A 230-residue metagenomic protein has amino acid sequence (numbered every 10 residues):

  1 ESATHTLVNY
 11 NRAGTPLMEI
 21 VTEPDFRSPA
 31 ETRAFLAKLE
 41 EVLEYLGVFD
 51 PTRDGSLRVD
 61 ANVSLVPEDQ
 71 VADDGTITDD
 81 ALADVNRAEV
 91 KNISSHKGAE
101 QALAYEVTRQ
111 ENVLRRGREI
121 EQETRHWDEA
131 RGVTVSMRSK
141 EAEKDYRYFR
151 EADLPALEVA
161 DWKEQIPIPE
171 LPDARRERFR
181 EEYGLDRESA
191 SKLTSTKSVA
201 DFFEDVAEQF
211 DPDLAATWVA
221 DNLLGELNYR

Functional and structural regions predicted by a protein language model:
E1: Active-site loop/lid in soluble adenylation, ligation, and acyl-transfer enzymes
L7-R230: Charged, compositionally biased, marginally structured helical/coil segments
